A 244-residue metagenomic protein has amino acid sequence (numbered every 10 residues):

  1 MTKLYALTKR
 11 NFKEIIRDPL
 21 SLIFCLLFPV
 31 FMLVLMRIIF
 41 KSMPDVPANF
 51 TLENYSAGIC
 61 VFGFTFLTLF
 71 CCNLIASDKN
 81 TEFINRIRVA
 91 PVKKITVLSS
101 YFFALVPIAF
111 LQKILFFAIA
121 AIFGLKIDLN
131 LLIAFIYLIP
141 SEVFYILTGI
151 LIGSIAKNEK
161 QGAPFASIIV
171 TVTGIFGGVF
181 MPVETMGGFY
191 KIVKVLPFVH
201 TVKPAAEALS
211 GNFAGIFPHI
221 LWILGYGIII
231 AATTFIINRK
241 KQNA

Functional and structural regions predicted by a protein language model:
T2-L7, P182-I220: Short hydrophobic, aromatic-rich alpha-helical segments embedded in or entering the lipid bilayer of multi-pass
K3, K9-T81, Y101, L129-N130 (+3 more regions): Transmembrane helix-boundary elements of multi-pass transport/secretion proteins, especially ABC-type permease modules
A6, R10-E14, T81, N85-V89 (+3 more regions): Short amphipathic alpha-helical coupling elements at transmembrane boundaries
L27, C60-F64, C72, A76 (+8 more regions): Residue-level hotspots within pore-lining transmembrane alpha-helices of multi-pass secondary transporters
M32-F40, F62-F66, Q112, F116-A120 (+7 more regions): Structural signal for membrane-spanning alpha-helices in multi-pass inner-membrane proteins, emphasizing helix cores
L35-M43, I155-V195, V199: Transmembrane helix segments
L74-V106: Helix-loop-helix units of permease transmembrane domains in multi-pass membrane transporters, especially ABC
K94, F102-S167, T171, I216-I220 (+2 more regions): Alpha-helical transmembrane segments and their short interhelical loops
